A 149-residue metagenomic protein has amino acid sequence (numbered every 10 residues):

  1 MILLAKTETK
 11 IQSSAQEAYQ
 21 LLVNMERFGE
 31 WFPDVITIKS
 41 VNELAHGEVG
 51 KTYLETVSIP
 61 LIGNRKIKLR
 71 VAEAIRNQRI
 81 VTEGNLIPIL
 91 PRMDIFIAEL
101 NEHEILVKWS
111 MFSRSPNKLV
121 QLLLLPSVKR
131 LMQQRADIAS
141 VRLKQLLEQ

Functional and structural regions predicted by a protein language model:
M1-L44, E48: Hydrophobic ligand-binding cavity/cleft-lining segments
I2-E8, T52, K66, R79 (+2 more regions): Intrinsic-disorder/low-complexity, polar/charged segments enriched in Ser/Thr/Lys/Arg/Asp/Glu/Gln
E8-Q12, K39, T56, R70 (+1 more regions): Generic structural detector for well-ordered beta-strands
I11-S13, I59-L61, E73, S113-S115: Beta-strand elements of well-folded, non-transmembrane domains
E17-L22, F28, Y53, V71 (+4 more regions): Hydrophobic pocket/interface hotspot
W31, A74-I75, L100: A short, compositionally biased micro-patch
S40-I89, I138-Q149: Glycine-rich portal/gate segments that line the openings of hydrophobic small-molecule binding cavities
E83-Q134: Beta-strand/loop substructures that line and gate deep hydrophobic ligand-binding cavities in soluble
